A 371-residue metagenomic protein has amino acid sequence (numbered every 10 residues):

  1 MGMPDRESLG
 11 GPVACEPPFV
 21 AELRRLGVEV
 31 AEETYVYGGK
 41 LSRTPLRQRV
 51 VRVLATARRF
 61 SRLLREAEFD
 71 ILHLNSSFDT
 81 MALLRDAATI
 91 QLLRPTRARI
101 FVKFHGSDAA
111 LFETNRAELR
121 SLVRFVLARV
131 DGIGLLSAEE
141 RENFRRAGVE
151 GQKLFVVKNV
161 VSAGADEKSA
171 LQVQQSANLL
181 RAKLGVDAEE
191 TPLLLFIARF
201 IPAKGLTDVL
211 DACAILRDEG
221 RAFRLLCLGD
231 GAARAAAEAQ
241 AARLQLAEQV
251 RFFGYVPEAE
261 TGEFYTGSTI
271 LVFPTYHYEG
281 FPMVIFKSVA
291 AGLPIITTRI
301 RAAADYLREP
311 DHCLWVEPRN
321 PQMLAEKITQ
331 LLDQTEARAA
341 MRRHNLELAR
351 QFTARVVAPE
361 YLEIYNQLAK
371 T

Functional and structural regions predicted by a protein language model:
L122-L179: Donor nucleotide-sugar binding/catalytic pocket of nucleotide-sugar-dependent glycosyltransferases
V161, S176-K204, L210-C213, L226: Conserved donor-binding/catalytic core segment of Leloir-type glycosyltransferases
A182, M323, Q330, A337-Q351 (+1 more regions): A short, well-ordered alpha-helix in the C-terminal region of glycosyltransferases
E238-V256: Nucleotide-activated donor-binding/catalytic signature segment of Leloir-type glycosyltransferases, i.e., the conserved
Y255-V256, E263-S268, Y361: Short alpha-helical donor nucleotide-sugar binding micro-motif in glycosyltransferases
T266-G280, L293: Acidic donor-binding loop of glycosyltransferase active sites
I285, P294-T297: Short hydrophobic beta-strand element within catalytic cores of glycosyltransferases and related nucleotide-activated
E309-P321, Q330-E336: Conserved acidic donor-binding segment of nucleotide-sugar-dependent glycosyltransferases
